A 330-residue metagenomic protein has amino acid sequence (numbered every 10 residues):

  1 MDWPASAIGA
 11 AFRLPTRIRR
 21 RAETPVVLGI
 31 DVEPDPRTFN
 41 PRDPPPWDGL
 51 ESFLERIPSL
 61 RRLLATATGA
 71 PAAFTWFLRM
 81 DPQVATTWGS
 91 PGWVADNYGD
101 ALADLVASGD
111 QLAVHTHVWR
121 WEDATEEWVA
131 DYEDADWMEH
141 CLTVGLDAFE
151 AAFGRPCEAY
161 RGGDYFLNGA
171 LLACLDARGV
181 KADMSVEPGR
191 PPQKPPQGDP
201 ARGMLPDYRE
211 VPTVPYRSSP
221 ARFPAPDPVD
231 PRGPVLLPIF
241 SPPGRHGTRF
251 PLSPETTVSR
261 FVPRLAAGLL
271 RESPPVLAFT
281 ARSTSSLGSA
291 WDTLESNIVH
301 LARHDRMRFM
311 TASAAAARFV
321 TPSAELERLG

Functional and structural regions predicted by a protein language model:
D2-D104: Active-site beta->alpha N-cap acidic-glycine motif
D2-P15, G162-S273: Active-site-adjacent pocket scaffolds in enzyme catalytic domains
I18-R20, P58-A72, G92-H115, D176 (+3 more regions): Acidic (Asp/Glu)-rich catalytic clusters
D31, H115, Y160, L175 (+1 more regions): Conserved, mostly hydrophobic/aromatic
W47-R56, M80-Y98, R161-A170, R190-Q193 (+3 more regions): Acidic-and-aromatic substrate-binding clefts and catalytic sites of carbohydrate-active enzymes
T66-A67, T143-E158, L167-S185: Secondary-structure boundary elements
A72-F166, S241, A278-S283: Metal-dependent polysaccharide deacetylase catalytic core of the NodB/CE4 family, i.e., the active-site-bearing domain
S253-G330: C-terminal domain-boundary segment and adjacent tail
